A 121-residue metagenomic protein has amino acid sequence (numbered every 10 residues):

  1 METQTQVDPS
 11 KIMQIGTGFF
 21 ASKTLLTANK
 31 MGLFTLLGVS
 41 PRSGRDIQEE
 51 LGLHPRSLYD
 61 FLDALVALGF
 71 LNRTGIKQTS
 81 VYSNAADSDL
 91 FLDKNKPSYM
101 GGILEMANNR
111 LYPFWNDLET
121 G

Functional and structural regions predicted by a protein language model:
M1-G121: N-terminal accessory segments
